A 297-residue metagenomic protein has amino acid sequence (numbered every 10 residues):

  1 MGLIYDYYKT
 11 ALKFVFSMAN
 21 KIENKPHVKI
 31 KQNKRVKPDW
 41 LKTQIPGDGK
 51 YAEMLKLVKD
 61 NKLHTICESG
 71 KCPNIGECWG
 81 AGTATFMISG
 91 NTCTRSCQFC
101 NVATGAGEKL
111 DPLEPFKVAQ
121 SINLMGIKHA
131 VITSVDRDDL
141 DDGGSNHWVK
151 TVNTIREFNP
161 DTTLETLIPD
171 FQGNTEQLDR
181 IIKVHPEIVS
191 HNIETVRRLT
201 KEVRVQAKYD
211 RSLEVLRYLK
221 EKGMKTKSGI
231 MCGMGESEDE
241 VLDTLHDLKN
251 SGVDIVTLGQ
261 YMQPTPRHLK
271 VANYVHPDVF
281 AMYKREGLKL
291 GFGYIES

Functional and structural regions predicted by a protein language model:
M1-S17: N-terminal amphipathic/basic-hydrophobic helices that include classical n-h-c signal peptides and signal-anchor
L12-T85, F116, Q120, K150-D161 (+2 more regions): Auxiliary Fe-S-binding modules of radical SAM enzymes
R35-W40, P73, Q98-G105, T133: Glycine-/proline-rich flexible loop or hinge segments
C67-E77, N91-A103: Local cysteine-cluster metal-coordination motifs and their immediate loop/turn environment, predominantly Fe-S cluster
G76-I88, T104-D111: Ferredoxin-like iron-sulfur electron-transfer modules
N91-T94, I127, E194-V196, Y261-Q263: Short connector loops/turns at beta-strand edges and beta->alpha or beta->beta junctions
N101-K117, L124-T175, I181-V215, K227-M231 (+1 more regions): Core AdoMet radical
